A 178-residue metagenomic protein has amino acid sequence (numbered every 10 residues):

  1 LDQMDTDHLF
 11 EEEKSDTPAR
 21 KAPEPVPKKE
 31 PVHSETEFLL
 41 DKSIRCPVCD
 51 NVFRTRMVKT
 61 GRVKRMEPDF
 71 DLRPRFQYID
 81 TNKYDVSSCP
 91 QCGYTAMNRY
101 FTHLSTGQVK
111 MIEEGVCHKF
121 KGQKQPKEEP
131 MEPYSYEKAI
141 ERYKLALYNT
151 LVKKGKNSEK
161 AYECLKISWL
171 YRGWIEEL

Functional and structural regions predicted by a protein language model:
L1-L40: N-terminal alpha-helical interaction blocks
L40-K42, D85: Short metal-coordination and nucleic-acid-contact micro-motifs, chiefly zinc-binding Cys/His arrays
R45-D50, C89-C92: Short cysteine-rich clusters marking metal-coordination/redox-active sites
N51-I79: Short recognition patches in nucleic-acid-associated and regulatory proteins
V58, T95-S105, E177: Short, solvent-exposed secondary-structure capping/transition elements
G61-D71, L104-G115: Short cysteine/histidine-rich metal-coordination sites, predominantly Zn2+-binding motifs
R73-T102: Short metal-binding segments enriched for Cys and/or His
G115-L147, K154-E177: Amphipathic alpha-helical repeat scaffolds of TPR domains
